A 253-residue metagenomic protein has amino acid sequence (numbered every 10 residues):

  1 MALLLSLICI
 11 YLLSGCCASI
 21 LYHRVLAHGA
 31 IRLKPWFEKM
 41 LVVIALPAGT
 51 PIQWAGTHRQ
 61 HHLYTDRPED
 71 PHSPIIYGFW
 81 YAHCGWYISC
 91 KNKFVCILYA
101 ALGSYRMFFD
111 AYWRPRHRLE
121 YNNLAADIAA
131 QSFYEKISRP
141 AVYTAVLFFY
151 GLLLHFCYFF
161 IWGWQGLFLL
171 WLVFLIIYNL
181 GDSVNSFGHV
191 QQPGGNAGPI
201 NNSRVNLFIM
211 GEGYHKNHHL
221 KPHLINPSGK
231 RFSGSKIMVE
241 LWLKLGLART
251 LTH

Functional and structural regions predicted by a protein language model:
M1-D182, L224-H253: Non-catalytic, topology-defining segments of multipass membrane proteins
I20, R24, S186, V190 (+1 more regions): Catalytic glutamate of the conserved HExxH
A48, W162, Q191, M210-E212: Short glycine-rich loop/turn motifs that provide flexible caps or phosphate-binding loops at active sites
G78, Q192, G211-G213, G246: Glycine-centered flexibility motif
A125-K136, G195-K221: Active-site-proximal inter-transmembrane loops
F168-L169, V173-M210: Alpha-helical transmembrane anchor segments
